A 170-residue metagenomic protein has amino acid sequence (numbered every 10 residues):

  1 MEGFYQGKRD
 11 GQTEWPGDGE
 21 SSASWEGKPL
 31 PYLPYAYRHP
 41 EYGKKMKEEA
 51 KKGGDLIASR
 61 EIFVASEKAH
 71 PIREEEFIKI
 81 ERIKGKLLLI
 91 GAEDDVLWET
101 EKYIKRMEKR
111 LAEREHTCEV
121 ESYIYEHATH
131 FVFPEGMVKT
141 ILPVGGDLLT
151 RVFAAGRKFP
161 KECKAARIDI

Functional and structural regions predicted by a protein language model:
M1-E2, S66, I90, Y125-E126: Alpha/beta-hydrolase-fold catalytic nucleophile elbow
E2-I80: Accessory cap/linker subdomain of secreted extracellular hydrolases
K8-T13, T100-E101, P134-E135: Short, solvent-exposed loop/turn and secondary-structure capping segments
I83, L88-D95: Short beta-strand/loop motif that positions the catalytic acidic residue of the alpha/beta-hydrolase fold
E93-W98, T129-V132: Acidic catalytic loop of the alpha/beta-hydrolase fold
T100, I104-E108: Amphipathic alpha-helical segments in well-structured domains
K105, E113-I170: C-terminal catalytic histidine-bearing segment of alpha/beta-hydrolase fold enzymes
